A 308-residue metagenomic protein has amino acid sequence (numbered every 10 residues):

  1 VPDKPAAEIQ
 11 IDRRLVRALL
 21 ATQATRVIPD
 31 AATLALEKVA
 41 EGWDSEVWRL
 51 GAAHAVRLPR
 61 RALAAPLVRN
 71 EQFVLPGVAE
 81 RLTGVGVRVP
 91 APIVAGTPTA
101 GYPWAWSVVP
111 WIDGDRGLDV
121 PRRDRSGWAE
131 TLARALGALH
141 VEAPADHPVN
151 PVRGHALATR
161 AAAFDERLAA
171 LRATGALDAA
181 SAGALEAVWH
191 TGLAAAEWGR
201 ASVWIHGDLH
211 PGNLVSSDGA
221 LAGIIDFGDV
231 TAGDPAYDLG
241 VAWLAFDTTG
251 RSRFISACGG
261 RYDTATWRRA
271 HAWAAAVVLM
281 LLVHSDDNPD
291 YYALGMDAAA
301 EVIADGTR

Functional and structural regions predicted by a protein language model:
V1-I28: Juxta-kinase regulatory segment immediately upstream of eukaryotic protein kinase catalytic domains
P5-I9, A31-A163, G175-A176: ATP-binding pocket architecture of kinase catalytic cores
E37-L50, V56, P92, W189-L239: Active-site acidic catalytic loop and adjacent metal/ATP-binding pocket of ATP-dependent phosphoryl transfer enzymes
L63, G117, E130, D229-P235 (+1 more regions): Helix-rich C-terminal or lid/interface subdomains of diverse kinases
V85, R123-R125, R200, T249 (+1 more regions): Membrane-helix interface segments
V120-P121, H155, A169-V203: ATP-dependent phospho-/nucleotidyl transfer catalytic cores
